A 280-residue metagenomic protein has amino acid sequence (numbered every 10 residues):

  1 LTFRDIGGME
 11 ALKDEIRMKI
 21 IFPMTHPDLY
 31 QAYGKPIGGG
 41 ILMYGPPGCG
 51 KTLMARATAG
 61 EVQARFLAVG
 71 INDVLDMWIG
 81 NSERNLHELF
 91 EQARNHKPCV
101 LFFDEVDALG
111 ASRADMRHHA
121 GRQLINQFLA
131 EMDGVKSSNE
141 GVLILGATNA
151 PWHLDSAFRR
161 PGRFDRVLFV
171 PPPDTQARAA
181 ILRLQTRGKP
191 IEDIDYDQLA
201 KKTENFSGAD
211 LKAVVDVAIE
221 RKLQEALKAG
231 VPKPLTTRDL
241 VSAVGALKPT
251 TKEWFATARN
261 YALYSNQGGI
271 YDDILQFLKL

Functional and structural regions predicted by a protein language model:
L1-I37, I41, L53-M54, L145 (+2 more regions): C-terminal engagement/docking regions of AAA+ P-loop ATPases
L1-K202, F206, A218: Walker A/P-loop NTP-binding motif of AAA+ ATPase domains
